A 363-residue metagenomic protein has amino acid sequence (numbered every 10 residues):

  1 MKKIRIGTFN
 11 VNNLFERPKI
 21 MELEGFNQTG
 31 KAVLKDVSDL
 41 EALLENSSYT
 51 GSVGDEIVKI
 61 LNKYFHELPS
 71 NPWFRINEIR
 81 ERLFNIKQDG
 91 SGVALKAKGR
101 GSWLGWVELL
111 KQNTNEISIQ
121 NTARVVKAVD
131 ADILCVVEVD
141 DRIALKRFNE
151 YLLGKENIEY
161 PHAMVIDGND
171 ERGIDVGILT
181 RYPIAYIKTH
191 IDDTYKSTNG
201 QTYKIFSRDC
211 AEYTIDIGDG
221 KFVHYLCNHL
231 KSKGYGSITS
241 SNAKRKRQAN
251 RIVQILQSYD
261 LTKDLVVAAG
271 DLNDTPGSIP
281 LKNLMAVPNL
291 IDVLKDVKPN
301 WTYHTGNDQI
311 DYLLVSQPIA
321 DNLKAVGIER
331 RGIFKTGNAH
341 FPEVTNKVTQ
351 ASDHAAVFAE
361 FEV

Functional and structural regions predicted by a protein language model:
M1, R5, P18, S197-I205 (+2 more regions): Metal-dependent phosphoester-hydrolase catalytic domains
M1-K155, V165-G168: N-terminal, active-site-proximal structural segment of metallo-dependent hydrolase catalytic domains
K2-I4, V129-I133, I158-P161, G220-V223 (+2 more regions): Loop/turn elements at helix/coil->beta-strand transitions in domains of secreted/extracellular proteins
V11-N13, V139, L230, D271-L272 (+1 more regions): Active-site metal-binding loops of divalent metal-dependent hydrolases
I79, T114, I133-F222: Structured beta-strand-rich core segments of catalytic domains in phosphoester-bond hydrolases
D141-I143, E171-G173, Y186, K233-Y235 (+3 more regions): Active-site environment of divalent metal-dependent phosphoester hydrolases
G218-K221, L226-N242: Active-site His/acidic residue clusters
T239-K263: A long, amphipathic alpha-helix that forms part of the scaffold/cap immediately adjacent to metal-dependent active
